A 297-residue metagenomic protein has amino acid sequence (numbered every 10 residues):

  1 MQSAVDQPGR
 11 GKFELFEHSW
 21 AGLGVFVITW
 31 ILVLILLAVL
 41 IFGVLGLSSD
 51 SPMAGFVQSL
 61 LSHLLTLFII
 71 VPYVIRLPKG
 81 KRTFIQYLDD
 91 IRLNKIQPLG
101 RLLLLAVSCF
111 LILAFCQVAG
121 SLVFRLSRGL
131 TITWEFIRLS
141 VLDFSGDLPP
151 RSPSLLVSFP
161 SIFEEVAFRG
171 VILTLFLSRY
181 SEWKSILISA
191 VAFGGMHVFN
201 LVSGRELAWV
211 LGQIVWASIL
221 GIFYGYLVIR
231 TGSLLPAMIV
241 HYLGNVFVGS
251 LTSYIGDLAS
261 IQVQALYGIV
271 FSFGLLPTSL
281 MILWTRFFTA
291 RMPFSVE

Functional and structural regions predicted by a protein language model:
M1-F16: Short, Lys/Arg-rich, polar N-terminal cytosolic tail immediately upstream of the first transmembrane signal-anchor
L23-G24, L102-V107, W183-I188, L211-V215 (+1 more regions): Hydrophobic alpha-helical transmembrane segments
F26-V39, L64-Y73, V107-A119, G268-A290: Hydrophobic core of alpha-helical transmembrane segments in multi-pass integral membrane proteins
F42-V57, F84-F163, S178, L258: Juxtamembrane helix-loop-helix connectors linking adjacent transmembrane helices in multi-pass membrane enzymes
P52, P98-L99, Y180-S185, W209-V210 (+1 more regions): Membrane-helix interface segments
F163-I188, I229-S233: Membrane-interface helix/loop boundary segments of multi-pass membrane proteins
A190, E206-L266: Functionally important transmembrane alpha-helices
Y242-E297: C-terminal membrane module of polytopic membrane proteins
